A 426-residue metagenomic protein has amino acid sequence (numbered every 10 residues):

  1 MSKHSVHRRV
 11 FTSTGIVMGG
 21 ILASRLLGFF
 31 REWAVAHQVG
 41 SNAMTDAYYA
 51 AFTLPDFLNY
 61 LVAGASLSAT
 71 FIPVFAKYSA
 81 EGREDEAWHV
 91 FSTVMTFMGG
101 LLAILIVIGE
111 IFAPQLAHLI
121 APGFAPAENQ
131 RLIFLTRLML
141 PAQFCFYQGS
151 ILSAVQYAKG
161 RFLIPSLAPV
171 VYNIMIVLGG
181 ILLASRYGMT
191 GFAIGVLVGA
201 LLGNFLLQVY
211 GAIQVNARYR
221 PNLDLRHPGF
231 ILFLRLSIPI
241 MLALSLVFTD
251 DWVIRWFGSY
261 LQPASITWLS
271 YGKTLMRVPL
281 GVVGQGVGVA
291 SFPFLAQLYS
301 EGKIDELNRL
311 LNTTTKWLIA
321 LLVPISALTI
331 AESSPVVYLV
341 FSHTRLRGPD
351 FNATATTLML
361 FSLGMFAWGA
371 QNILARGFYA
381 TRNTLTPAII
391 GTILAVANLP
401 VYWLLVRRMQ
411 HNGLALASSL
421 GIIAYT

Functional and structural regions predicted by a protein language model:
M1-T426: Membrane-embedded alpha-helical bundles of multi-pass transporters/translocases, especially carrier/permease families
